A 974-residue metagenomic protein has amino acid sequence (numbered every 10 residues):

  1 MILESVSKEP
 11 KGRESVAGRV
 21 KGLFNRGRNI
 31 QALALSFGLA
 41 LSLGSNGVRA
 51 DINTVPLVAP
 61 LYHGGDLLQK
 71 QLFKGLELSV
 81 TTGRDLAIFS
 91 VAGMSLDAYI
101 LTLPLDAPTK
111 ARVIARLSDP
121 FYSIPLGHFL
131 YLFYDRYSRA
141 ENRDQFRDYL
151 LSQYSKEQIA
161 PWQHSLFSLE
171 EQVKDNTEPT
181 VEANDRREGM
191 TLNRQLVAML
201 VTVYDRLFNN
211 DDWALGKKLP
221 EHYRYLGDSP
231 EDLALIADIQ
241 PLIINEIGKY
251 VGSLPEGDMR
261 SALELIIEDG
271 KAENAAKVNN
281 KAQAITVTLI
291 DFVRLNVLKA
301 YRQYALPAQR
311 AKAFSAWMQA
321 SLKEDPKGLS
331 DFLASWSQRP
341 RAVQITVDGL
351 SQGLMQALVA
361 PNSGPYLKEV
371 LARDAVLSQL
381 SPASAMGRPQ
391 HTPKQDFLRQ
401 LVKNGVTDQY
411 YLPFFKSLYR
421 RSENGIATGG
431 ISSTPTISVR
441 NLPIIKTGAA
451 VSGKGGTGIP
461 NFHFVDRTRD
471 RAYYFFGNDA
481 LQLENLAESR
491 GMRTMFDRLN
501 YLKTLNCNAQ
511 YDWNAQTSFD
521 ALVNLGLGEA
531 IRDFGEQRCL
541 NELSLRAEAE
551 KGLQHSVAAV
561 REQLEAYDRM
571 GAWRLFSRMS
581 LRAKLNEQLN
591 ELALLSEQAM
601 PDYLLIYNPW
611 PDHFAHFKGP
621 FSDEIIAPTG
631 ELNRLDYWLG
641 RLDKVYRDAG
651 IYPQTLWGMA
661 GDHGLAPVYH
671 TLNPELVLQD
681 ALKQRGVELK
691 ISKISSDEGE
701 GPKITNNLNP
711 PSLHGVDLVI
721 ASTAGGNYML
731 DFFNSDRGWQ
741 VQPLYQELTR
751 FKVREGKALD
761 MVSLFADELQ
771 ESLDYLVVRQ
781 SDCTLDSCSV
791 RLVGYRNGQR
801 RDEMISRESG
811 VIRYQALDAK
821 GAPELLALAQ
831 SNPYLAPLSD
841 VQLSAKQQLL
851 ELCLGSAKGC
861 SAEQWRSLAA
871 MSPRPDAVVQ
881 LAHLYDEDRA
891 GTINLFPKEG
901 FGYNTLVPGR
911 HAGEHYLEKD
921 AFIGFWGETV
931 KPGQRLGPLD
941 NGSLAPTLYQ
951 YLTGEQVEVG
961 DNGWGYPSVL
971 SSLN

Functional and structural regions predicted by a protein language model:
M1-N25: N-terminal secretory signal peptides that target proteins for export/translocation
A32-S42: Bacterial N-terminal signal peptides
V48-A50: Boundary at the C-terminal end of the N-terminal hydrophobic targeting segment
V58, Y62, D66-Q69, G93-L96 (+14 more regions): Secreted, luminal/periplasmic, and some membrane-associated catalytic domains that remodel anionic oxygen-ester
D119-S123, G127-H128, L132-D135, E141 (+7 more regions): His/Asp/Glu-rich, glycine-adjacent segments that coordinate divalent cations and/or stabilize oxyanion chemistry on
Y301, S315-W317, S321-S330, S337 (+8 more regions): A long, amphipathic alpha-helix that forms part of the scaffold/cap immediately adjacent to metal-dependent active
K898-R935: Low-complexity, glycine/alanine/valine/leucine- and proline-rich hydrophobic stretches
